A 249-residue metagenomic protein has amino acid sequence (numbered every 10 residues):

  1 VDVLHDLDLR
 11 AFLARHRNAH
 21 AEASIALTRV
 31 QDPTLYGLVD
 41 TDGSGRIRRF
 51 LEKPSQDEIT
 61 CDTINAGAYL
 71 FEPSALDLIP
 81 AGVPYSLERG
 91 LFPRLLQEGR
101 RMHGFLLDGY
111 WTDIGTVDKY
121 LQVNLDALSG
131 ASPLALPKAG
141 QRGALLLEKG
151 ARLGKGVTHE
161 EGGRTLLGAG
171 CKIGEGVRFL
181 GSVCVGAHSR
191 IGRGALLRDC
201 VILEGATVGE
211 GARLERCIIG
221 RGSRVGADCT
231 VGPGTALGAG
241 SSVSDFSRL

Functional and structural regions predicted by a protein language model:
L4, R10-R17, V30-P33, R46-K138: Catalytic-core segments of class I nucleotidyltransferases/pyrophosphorylases that form NMP-activated intermediates
A19-R29: A short, conserved acidic/glycine-rich loop-to-beta-strand motif that forms the donor nucleotide-sugar/metal
T34-L38: Glycine-rich phosphate-binding loop of ATP-grasp-fold ATP-dependent ligases
T41-D42: Extended acidic/charged loop-beta regions that coordinate divalent cations and stabilize anionic phosphate/carboxylate
N65-A68, V83, G143, G163 (+1 more regions): Glycine/small-residue-rich pyrophosphate-binding loop that anchors the diphosphate of NDP-sugar donors
L76-D77, L180, G232: Nucleotide phosphate-binding site architecture
Q97-L196: Extended, small-residue-rich solenoid/repeat segments and analogous flexible loops that form exposed scaffolds
R190-L249: Glycine-rich hexapeptide-repeat left-handed beta-helix
